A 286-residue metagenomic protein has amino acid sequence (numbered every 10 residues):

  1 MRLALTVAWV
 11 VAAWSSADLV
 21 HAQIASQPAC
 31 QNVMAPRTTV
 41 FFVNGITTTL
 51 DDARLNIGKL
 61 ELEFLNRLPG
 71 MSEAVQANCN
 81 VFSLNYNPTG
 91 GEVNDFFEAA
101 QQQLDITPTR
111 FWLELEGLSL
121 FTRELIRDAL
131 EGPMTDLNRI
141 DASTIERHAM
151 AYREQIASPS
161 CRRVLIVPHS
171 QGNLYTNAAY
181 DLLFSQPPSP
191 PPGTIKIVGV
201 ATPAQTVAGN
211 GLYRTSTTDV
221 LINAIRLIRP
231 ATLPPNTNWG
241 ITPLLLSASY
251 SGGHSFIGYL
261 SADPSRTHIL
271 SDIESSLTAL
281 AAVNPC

Functional and structural regions predicted by a protein language model:
M1-T6: Bacterial N-terminal signal peptides that target proteins for export
V20-I24: Boundary at the C-terminal end of the N-terminal hydrophobic targeting segment
Q27, N32, P36-R162, L244-D263 (+1 more regions): Active-site catalytic motif of lipid deacylating hydrolases and related acyltransferases
R54-G58, Q101-Q102, P190-C286: Lipolytic serine-hydrolase domain surface
M134-R226: Serine-dependent carboxylesterase/thioesterase catalytic core of lipase-like alpha/beta-hydrolase/SGNH enzymes
